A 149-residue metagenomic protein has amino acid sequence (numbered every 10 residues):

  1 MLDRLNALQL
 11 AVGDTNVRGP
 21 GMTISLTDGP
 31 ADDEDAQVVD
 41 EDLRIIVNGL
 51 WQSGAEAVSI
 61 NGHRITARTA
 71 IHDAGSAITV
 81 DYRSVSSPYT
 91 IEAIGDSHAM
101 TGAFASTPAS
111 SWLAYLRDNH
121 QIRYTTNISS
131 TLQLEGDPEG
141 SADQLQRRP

Functional and structural regions predicted by a protein language model:
M1-P149: Core subunits and conserved enzymes of cellular information-processing and envelope-translocation systems across
